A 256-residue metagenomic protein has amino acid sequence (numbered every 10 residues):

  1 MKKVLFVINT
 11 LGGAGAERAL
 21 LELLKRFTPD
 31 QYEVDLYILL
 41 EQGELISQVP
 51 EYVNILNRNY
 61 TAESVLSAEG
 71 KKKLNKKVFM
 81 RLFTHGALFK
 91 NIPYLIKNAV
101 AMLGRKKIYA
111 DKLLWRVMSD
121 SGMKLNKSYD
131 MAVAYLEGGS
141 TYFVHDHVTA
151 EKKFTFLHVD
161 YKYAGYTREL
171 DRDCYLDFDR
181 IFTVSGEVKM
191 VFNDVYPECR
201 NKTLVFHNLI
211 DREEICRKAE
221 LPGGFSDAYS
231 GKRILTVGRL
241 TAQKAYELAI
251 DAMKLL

Functional and structural regions predicted by a protein language model:
V7-I8, V184, F206, T236-L240: Short hydrophobic "strand-cap" motifs at the C-terminus of beta-strands
A16-F27, E41-Q48: Short amphipathic alpha-helix
E17-E22, K232-L255: A conserved mid-protein helix/loop that constitutes part of the nucleotide-sugar donor-binding site
Q31-R105: N-terminal strand-loop element at the rim of the active site of nucleotide-sugar-dependent glycosyltransferases
D120-E137: Short N-terminal targeting/anchoring amphipathic segment
Y129, G139-Y142, A150-T167: A short, histidine- and acid-enriched strand-loop-helix "catalytic/donor-clamping" loop that lines the nucleotide-sugar
T141-F143, D179-T203, I210: A short, active-site helix/loop in glycosyltransferases that binds the activated sugar's phosphate group
K162-E169, N193, K202, H207-S230: Acidic anion/phosphate-binding donor-loop and adjacent secondary structure in glycosyltransferase catalytic cores
